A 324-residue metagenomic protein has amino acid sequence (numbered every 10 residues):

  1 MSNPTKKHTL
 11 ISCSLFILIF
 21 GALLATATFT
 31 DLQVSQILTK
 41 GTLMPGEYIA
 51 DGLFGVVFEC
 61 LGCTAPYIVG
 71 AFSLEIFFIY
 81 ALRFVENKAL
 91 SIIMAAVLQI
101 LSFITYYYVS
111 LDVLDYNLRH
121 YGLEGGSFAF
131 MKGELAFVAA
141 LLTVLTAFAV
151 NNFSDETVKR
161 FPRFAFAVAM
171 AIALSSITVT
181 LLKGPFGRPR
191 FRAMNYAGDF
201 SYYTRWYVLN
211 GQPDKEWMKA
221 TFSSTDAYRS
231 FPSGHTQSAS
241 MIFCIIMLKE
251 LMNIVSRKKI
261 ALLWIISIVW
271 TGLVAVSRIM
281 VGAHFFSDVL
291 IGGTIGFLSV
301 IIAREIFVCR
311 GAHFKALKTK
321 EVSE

Functional and structural regions predicted by a protein language model:
S2-A139, F186, R190: N-terminal transmembrane-helix/juxtamembrane module of multi-pass inner/ER membrane proteins
S2-I17, W206-E324: Membrane-embedded catalytic cores of phosphoryl/pyrophosphoryl-handling enzymes
S35-L53, A197-A227, G272: Extracytosolic (periplasmic/ER-lumenal) interhelical loops and adjacent juxtamembrane/interface segments of multi-pass
L38, L82-E86, S154, F186-R190 (+3 more regions): Membrane-interfacial segments
A65-F78, L135-A149, S240-C244, T294-C309: Hydrophobic cores of alpha-helical transmembrane segments in multi-pass inner/ER membrane proteins, independent
K88-I92, V150-P185, W264: Interfacial segments of alpha-helical transmembrane regions
A173-R205: Transmembrane alpha-helix/helix-exit interface in multi-pass inner-membrane proteins
